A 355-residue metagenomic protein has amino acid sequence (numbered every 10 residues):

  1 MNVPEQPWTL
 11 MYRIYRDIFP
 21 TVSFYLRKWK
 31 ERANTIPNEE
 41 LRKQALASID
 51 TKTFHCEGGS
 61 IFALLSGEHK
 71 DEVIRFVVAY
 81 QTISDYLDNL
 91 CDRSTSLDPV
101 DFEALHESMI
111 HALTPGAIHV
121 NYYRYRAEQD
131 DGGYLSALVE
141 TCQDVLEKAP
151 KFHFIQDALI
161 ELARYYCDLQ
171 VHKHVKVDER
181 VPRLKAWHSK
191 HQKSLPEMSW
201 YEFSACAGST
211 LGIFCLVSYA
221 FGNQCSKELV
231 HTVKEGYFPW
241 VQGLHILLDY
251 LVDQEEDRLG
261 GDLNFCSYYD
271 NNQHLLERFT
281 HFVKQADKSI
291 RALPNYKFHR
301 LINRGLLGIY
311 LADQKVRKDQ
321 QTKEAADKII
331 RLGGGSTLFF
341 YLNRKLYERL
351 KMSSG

Functional and structural regions predicted by a protein language model:
M1-M11: Extreme N-terminal leader/anchor segments
F19-T21, Y25-G58, I74, L105-E255 (+1 more regions): All-alpha helical catalytic cores of prenyl diphosphate-utilizing isoprenoid enzymes
G58-S60, F76-D85: Non-membrane alpha-helical segments in proteins
S60-D71: Post-signal peptide N-terminal segment of secreted/secretory-pathway proteins
Y80-S94, H245-E256: Acidic (Asp/Glu-rich) catalytic motifs at the cytosolic membrane interface
D98-I110, F265: Post-HEXXH active-site segment of zinc metalloproteases
H231-L307: Active-site/pore-lining binding-face segments in mid-to-C-terminal subdomains
L293, G308-G355: Acidic, carboxylate-rich catalytic segments that either coordinate divalent cations
